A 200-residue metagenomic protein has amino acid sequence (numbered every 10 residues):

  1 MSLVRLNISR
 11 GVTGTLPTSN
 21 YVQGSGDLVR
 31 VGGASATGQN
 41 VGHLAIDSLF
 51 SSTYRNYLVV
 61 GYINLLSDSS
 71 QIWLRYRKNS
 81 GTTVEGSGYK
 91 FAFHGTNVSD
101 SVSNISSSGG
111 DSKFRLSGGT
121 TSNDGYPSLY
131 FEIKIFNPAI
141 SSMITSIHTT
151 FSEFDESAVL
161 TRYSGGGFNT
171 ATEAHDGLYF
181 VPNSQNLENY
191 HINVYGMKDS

Functional and structural regions predicted by a protein language model:
S2-S200: Surface-exposed molecular-recognition determinants
